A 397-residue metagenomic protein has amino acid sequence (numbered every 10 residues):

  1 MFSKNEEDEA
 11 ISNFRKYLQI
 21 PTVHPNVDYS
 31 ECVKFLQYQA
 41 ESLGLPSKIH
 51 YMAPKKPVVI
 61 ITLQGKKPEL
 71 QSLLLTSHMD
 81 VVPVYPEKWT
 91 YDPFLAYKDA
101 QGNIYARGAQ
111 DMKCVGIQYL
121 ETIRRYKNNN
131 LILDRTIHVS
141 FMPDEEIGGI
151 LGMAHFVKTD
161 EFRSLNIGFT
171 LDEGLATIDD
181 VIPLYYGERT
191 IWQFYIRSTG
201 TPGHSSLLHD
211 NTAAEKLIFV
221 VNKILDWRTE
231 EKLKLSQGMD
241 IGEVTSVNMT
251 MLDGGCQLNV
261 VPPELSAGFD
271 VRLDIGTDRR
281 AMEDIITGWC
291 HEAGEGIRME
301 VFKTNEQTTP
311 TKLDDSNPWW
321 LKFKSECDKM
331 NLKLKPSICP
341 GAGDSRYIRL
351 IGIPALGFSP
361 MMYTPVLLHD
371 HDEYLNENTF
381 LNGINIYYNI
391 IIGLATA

Functional and structural regions predicted by a protein language model:
M1-A109, L120, Y126-R135: Acidic/His- and Gly-rich active-site-bordering loop/insert found across diverse amide/peptide-bond hydrolases
F2-N5, T22, Y51, G174-D180 (+2 more regions): Metal-dependent amide/peptide-bond hydrolase catalytic core, centered on the "pita-bread" metallohydrolase fold
R15, Q37, I117-L120, R124 (+4 more regions): Predominant activation on well-ordered alpha-helical scaffold segments within soluble catalytic domains
V58-T62, T170, Y195: Conserved hydrophobic/aromatic beta-strand scaffold that supports enzyme active sites
Q71-L73, N103, G168-T170, P354-L356: Structural motif
I104-I117, E146, N211-A214, Y374-L381: Short, conserved micro-motifs enriched in small and acidic residues
Q110-G187: Acidic/histidine-rich catalytic neighborhood of metal-dependent amide-processing enzymes
